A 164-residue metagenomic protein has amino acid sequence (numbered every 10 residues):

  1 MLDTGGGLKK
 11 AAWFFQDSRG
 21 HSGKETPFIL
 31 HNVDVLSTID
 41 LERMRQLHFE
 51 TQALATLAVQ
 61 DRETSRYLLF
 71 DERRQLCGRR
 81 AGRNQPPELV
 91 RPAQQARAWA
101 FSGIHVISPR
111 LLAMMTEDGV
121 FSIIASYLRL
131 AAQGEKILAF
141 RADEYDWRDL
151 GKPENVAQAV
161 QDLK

Functional and structural regions predicted by a protein language model:
M1, D34-S37: Acidic metal-phosphate-binding loop of nucleotide-sugar-dependent transferases
M1-F28, E88: Short phosphate-binding loop-to-helix
L2, E63-S65: Short gly/pro/ser/thr-enriched loop/turn and capping motifs at secondary-structure boundaries
H21, E25-I29, L36-S37, L41-F49 (+2 more regions): Catalytic-core segments of class I nucleotidyltransferases/pyrophosphorylases that form NMP-activated intermediates
T51-D61: A short, conserved acidic/glycine-rich loop-to-beta-strand motif that forms the donor nucleotide-sugar/metal
L68-F70, A139: A structural signal for short hydrophobic beta-strand segments in well-ordered beta-sheet cores
